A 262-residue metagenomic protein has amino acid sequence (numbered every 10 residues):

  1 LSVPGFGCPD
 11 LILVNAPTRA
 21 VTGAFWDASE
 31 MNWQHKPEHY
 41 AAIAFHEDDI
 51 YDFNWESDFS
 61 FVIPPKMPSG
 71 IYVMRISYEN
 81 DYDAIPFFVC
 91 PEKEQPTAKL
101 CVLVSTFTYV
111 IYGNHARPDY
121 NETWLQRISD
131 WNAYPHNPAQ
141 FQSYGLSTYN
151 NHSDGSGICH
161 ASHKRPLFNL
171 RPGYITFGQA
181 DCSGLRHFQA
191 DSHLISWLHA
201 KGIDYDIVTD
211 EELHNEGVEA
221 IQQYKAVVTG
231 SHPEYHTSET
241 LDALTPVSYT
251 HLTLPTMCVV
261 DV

Functional and structural regions predicted by a protein language model:
L1-V3: Aromatic/hydrophobic beta-strand junction motif of beta-rich domains
G5-I50, I71, Y78-A220: Aromatic-Pro/Gly-enriched surface loop or interdomain linker that acts as a lid/target-recognition segment
E47, Y51-S77: Ligand-binding face of N-terminal immunoglobulin V-set domains in extracellular IgSF glycoproteins
A180-L185, A226-Y235: The substrate-binding groove and active-site-proximal loops of carbohydrate-active enzymes, especially glycoside
I221-Q222, S248: A short, aliphatic-rich alpha-helical micro-motif
E239-P246: A short acidic, amphipathic alpha-helical/loop segment
T250-T256: Conserved small/polar residues in nucleotide/adenosyl-binding loops
V260-V262: Hydrophobic alpha-helical segments, chiefly the membrane-spanning helices and signal/signal-anchor peptides
